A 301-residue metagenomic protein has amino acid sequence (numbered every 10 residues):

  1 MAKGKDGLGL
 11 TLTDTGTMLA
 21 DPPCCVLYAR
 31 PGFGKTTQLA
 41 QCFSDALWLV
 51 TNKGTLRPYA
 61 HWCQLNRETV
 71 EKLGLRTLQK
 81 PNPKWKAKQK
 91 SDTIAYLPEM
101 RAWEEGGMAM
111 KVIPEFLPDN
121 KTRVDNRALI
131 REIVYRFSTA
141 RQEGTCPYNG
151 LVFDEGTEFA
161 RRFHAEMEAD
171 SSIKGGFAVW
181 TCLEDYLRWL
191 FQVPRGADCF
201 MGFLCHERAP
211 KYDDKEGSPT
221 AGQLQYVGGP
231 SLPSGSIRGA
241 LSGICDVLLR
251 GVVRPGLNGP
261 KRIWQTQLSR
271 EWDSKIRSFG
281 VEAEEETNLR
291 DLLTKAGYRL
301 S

Functional and structural regions predicted by a protein language model:
M1-L10, L19-P23, L257-S301: C-terminal regions of RecA-like/P-loop NTPase motor modules
G7-L10, T15-P147, E158: Conserved P-loop
N52-K53, E155, F203-R208: A short beta-strand-to-loop transition that corresponds to the Sensor-1 phosphate-sensing loop of AAA+ P-loop ATPases
P147-G150, G196-F203: Loop/turn-to-beta-strand initiation segments
F153-W180: Conserved P-loop NTPase nucleotide-binding/switch module
I173-R188, G229-S234, R238: A short acidic, glycine-rich active-site loop that binds or catalyzes chemistry on phosphate/adenosine moieties
D185-D198: Catalytic-core regions built around general acid/base machinery
C199-E284: Phosphate-binding/switch region of NTP-binding enzymes
